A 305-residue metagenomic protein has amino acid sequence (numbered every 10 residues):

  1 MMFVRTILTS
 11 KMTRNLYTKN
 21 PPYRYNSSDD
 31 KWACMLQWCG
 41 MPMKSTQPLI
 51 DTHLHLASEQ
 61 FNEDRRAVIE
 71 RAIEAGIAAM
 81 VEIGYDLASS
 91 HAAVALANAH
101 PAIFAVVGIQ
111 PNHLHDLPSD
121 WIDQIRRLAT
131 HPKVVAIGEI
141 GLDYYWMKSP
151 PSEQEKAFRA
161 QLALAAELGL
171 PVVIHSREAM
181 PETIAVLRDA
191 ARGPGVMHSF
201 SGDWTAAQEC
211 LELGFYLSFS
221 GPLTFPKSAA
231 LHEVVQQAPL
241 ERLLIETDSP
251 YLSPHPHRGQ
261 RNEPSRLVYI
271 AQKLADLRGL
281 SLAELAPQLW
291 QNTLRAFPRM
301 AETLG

Functional and structural regions predicted by a protein language model:
F3-V4, D29-D30: Short amphipathic, helix-prone segments within low-complexity/disordered or flexible regions
T13, Y17, Y23-Y25, K31-G305: Mid-domain alpha/beta scaffold segments of enzyme catalytic cores
